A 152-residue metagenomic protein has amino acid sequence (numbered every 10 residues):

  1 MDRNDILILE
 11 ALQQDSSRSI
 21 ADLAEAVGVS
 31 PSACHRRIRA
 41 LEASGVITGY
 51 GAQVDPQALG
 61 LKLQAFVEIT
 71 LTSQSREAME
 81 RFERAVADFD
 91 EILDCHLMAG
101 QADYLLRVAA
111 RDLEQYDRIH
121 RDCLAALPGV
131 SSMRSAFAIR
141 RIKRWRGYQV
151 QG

Functional and structural regions predicted by a protein language model:
M1-G152: A compositional/biophysical signature of low hydrophobicity enriched in polar/charged and small residues
